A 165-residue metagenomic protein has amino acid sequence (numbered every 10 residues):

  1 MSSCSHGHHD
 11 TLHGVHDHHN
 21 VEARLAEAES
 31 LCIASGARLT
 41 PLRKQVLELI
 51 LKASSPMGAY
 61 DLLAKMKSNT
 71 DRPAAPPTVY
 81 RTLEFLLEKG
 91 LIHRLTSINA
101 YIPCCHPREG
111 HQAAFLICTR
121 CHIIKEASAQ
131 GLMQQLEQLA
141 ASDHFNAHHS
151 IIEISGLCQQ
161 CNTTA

Functional and structural regions predicted by a protein language model:
M1-H19: Histidine-centered metal-binding segments
E22-G36: Short, Lys/Arg-enriched N-terminal segment that forms or immediately precedes the first helix of a structured domain
S35-A37, L51-S54, N69-T70: Short helix-capping/hinge SLiMs at alpha-helix to coil transitions
K44-L49: Pre-recognition alpha-helix immediately N-terminal to the DNA-recognition helix within helix-turn-helix or winged-helix
G58-R72: DNA-recognition alpha helix
V79-K89: Basic amphipathic alpha-helical segments that dock to polyanions
E88-A165: Non-DNA-binding regulatory cores of transcription-related proteins, predominantly C-terminal effector-binding
